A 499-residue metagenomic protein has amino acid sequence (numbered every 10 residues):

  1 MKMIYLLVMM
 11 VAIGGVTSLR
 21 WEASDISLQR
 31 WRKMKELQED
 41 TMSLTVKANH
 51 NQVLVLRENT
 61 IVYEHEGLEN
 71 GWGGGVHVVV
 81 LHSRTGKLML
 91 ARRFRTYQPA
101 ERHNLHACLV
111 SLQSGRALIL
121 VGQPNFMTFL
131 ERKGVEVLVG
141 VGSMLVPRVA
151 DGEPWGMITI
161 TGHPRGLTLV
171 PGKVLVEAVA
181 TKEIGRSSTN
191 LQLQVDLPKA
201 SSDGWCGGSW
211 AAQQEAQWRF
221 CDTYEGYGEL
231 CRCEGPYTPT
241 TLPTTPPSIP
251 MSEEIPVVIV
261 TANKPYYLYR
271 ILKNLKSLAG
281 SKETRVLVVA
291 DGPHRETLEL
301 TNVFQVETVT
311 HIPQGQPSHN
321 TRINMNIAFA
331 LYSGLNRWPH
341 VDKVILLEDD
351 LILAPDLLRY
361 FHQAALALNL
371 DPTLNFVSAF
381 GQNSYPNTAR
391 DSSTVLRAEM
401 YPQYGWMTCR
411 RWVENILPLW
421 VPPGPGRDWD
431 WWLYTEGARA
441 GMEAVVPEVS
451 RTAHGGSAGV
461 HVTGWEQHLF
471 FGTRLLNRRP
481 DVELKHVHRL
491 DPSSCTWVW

Functional and structural regions predicted by a protein language model:
K2-L118, G122-W218: Short acidic-hydrophobic catalytic motif
I13-V16, S201-P239, Y269, P422-W499: C-terminal catalytic/acceptor-binding lobe
E254-P256, R285, W432: Cell-envelope/extracellular polymer assembly enzymes that use nucleotide-activated donors
P256-K264, L278: A conserved hydrophobic helix/loop-capping motif in glycosyltransferases and polysaccharide synthases
K273-T284: Short, acidic, metal-binding catalytic loop of nucleotide-sugar glycosyltransferases
A290-D342: Active-site-proximal specificity loops/subdomain of glycosyltransferases
P339-I352: Short beta-strand-to-loop acidic/aromatic patch adjacent to the donor-nucleotide binding site
A354-W431: Conserved catalytic core of nucleotide-sugar-dependent glycosyltransferases
